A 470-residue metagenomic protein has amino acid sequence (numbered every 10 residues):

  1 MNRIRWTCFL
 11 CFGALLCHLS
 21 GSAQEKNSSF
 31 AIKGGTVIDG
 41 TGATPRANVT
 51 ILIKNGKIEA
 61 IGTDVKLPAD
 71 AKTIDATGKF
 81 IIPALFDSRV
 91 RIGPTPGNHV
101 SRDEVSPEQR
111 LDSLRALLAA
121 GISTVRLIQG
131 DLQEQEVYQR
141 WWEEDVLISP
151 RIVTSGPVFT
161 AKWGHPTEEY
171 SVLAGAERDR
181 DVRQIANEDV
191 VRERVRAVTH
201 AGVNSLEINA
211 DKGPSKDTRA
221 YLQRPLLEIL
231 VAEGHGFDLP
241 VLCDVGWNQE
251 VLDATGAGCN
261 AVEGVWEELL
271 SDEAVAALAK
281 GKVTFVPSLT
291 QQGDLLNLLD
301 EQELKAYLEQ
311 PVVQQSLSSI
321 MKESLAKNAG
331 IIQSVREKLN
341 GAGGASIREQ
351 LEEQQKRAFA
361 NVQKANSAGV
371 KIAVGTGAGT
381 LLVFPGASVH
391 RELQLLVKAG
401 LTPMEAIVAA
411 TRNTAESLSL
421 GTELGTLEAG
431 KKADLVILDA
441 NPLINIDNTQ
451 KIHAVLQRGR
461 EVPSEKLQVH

Functional and structural regions predicted by a protein language model:
C8-H18: Bacterial N-terminal signal peptides
V37-T50, G62-D64, K356, F384 (+2 more regions): Acidic, glycine-enriched loop/beta-strand segments at the rims of small-molecule binding/catalytic pockets
D64-I82, E108: Active-site metal-binding motif and surrounding structural segment of the metallo-beta-lactamase
F80-E144, K162-T167, S171-A174, P225 (+3 more regions): Metal-associated gating/positioning segment near the N- to mid-region
S106-A116, Q184-A197, V245-L252: Short, acidic/polar
D112-E134, S149-P157, G202-G213, L239-P240 (+3 more regions): Divalent metal-dependent hydrolysis catalytic cores, especially in the metallo-beta-lactamase
E144-V158, A220-C243, V286-P287: Alpha-helix-loop-beta-strand connector modules within alpha/beta enzyme cores
D181, A186, V191-D217, V265-A399: Active-site neighborhoods of metal-dependent hydrolases
